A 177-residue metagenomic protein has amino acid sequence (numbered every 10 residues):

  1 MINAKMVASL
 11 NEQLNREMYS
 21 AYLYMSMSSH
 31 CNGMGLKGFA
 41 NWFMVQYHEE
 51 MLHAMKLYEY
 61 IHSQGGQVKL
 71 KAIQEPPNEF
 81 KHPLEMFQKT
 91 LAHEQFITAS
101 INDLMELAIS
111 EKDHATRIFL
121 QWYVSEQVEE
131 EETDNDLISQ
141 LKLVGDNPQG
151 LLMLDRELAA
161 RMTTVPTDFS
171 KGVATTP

Functional and structural regions predicted by a protein language model:
M1-P177: Iron-associated oxidoreductase/ferritin-like identity signal
